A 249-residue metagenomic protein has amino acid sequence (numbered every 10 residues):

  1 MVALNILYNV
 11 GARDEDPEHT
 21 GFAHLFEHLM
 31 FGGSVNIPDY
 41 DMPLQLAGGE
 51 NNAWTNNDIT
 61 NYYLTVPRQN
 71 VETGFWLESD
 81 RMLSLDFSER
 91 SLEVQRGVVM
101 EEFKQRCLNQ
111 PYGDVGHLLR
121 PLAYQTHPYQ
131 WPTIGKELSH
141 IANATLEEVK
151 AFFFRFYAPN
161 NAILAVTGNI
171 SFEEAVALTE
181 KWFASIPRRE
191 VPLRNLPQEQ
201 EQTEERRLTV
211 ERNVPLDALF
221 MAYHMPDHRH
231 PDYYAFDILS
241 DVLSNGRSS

Functional and structural regions predicted by a protein language model:
M1, A158, V214-L216: Short flexible coil/turn linkers enriched for glycine and charged/polar residues that connect secondary-structure
V2-T65, W131-G135, G246-S249: M16/MPP (pitrilysin/insulinase) zinc-metallopeptidase core fold and M16-derived inactive scaffolds
A3-Y8, D217-A222, I238-D241: A short acidic-to-branched-hydrophobic micro-motif
M42-V191, Q198, T209, L219 (+3 more regions): Charge-rich, well-structured scaffold segments of protease-associated domains
N195-E205: Short proline/glycine- and acidic-rich turn/helix-capping motifs at secondary-structure junctions
T203-V214: Short, low-order "capping/linker" segments at domain edges
